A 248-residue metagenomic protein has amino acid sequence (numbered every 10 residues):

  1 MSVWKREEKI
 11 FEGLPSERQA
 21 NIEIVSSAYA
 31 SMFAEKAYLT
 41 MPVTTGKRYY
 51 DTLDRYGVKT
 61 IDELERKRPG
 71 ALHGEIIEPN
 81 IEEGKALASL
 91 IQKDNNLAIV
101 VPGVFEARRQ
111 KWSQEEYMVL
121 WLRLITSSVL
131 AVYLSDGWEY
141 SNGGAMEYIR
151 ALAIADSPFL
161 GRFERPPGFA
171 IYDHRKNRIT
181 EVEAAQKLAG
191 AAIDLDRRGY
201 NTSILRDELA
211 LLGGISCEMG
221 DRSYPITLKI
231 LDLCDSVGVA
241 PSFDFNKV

Functional and structural regions predicted by a protein language model:
M1-V248: Conserved catalytic or regulatory cores that recognize and/or transform ribose-phosphate-containing ligands
